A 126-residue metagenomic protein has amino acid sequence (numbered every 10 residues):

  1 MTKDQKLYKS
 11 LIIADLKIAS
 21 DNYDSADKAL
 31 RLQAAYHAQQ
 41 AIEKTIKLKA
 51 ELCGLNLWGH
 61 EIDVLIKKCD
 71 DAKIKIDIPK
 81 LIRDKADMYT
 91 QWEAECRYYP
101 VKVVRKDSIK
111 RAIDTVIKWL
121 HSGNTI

Functional and structural regions predicted by a protein language model:
M1-I126: Terminal alpha-helical segments
